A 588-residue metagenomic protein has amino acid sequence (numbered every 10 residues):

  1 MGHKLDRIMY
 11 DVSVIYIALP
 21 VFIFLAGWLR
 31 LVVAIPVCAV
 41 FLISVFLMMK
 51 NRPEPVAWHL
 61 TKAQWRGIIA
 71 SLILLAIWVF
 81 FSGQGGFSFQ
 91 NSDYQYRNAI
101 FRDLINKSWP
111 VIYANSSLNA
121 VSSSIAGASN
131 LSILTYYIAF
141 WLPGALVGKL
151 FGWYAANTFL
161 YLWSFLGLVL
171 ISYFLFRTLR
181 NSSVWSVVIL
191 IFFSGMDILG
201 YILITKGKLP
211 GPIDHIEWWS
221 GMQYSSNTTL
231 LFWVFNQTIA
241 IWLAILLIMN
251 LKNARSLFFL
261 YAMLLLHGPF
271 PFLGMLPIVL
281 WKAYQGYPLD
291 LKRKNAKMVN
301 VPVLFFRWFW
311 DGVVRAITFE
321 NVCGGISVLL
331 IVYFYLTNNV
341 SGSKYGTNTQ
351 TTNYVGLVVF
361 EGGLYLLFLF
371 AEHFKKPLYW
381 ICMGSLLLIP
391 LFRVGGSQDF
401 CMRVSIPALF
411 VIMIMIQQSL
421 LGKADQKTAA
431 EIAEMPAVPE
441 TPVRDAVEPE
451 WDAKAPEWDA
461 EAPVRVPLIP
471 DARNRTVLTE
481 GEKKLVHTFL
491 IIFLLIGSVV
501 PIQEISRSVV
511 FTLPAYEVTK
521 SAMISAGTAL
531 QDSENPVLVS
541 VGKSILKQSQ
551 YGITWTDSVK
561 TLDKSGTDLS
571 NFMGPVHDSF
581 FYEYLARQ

Functional and structural regions predicted by a protein language model:
M1-K62, F193: Membrane-embedded, hydrophobic transmembrane alpha-helices
L19-G27, F305-W310, A316-E434, D471 (+1 more regions): Transmembrane helical bundles and short interhelical boundary loops of multi-pass, membrane-embedded
P20-F24, T228-T229, A244-N250, R255-L280: Membrane-interface alpha helices of multi-pass inner-membrane proteins
P20-G27, S44-M48, A63-S92, F165-Y173 (+3 more regions): Transmembrane signal-anchor helices characteristic of membrane glycosylation enzymes that use polyprenol
A34-S44, L162-G167, W219-L243, Y354-G363 (+1 more regions): Membrane-embedded alpha-helical segments of multi-pass membrane proteins, especially the transmembrane helices
S44-M49, G167-L175, A240-K252, P277-Y284 (+2 more regions): Transmembrane alpha-helical segments
F80-W242: Active-site lumenal/periplasmic loops and adjacent helix-entry segments of GT-C-fold, multi-pass membrane
K252-N253, G274-G324, L468: Perimembrane helix-loop-helix junctions
